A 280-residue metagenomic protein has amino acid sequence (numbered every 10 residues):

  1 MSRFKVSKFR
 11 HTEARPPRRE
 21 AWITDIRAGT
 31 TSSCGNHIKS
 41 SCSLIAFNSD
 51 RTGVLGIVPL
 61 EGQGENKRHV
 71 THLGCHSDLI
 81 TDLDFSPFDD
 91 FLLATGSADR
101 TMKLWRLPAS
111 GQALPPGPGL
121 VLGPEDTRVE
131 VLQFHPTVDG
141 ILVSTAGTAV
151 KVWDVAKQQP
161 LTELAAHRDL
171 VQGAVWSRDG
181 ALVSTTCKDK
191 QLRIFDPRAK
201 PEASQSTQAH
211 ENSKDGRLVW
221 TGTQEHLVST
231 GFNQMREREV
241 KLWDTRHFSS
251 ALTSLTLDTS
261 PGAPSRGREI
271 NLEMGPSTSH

Functional and structural regions predicted by a protein language model:
M1-E65, A113: Acidic and/or Ser/Thr-rich intrinsically disordered tails and linkers that flank eukaryotic scaffold proteins
S41-C42, R51, D89-D90, V138-D139 (+2 more regions): Conserved loop/turn motif of beta-propeller repeat scaffolds
S43, G53-L55, R68, F91 (+5 more regions): Repetitive beta-architecture junctions, highlighting loop-to-beta-strand starts across blade-like repeats
A46, L93-A94, L142, S184: Hydrophobic beta-strand segments that make up the repeating blades of beta-propeller and related beta-repeat
G64-L93, T127: Blade-loop segments of beta-propeller domains
G96-D99, S144: Mobile, glycine-rich extracellular loop/lid and propeptide segments that shape or gate substrate/ligand access
G96-S97, P108-G111, G117: Right-handed parallel beta-helix
P115-P116, L120-H280: WD40 beta-propeller repeat blades
